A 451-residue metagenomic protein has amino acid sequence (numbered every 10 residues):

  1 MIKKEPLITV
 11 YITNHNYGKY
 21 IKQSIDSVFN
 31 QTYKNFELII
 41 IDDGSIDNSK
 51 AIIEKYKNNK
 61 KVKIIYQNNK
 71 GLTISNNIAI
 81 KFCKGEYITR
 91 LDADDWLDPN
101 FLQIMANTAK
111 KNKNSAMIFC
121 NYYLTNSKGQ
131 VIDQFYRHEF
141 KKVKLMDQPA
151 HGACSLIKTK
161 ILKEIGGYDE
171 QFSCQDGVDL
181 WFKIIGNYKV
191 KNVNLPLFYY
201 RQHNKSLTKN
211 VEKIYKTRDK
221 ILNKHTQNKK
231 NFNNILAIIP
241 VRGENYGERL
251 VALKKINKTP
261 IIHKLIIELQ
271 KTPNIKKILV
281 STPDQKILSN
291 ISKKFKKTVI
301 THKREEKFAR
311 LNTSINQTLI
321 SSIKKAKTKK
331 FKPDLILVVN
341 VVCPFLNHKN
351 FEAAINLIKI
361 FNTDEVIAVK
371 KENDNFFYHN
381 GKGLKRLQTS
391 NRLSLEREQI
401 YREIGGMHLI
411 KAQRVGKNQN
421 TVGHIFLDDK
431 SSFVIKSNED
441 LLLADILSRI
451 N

Functional and structural regions predicted by a protein language model:
M1-S27, N228-N245: N-proximal low-complexity "stem/linker" segments adjacent to membrane-targeting elements
N16-N30, E248-K271: Short, well-formed alpha-helical segments that are part of the catalytic scaffolds of diverse glycosyltransferases
D42-A51, K70, D92, P283-L288: A conserved acidic beta->alpha catalytic loop
Q67-C83, T313-T318: Glycine-rich, basic loop-to-helix element that forms the pyrophosphate-binding segment of sugar-nucleotide handling
I88, I336: Short aromatic/hydrophobic "clamp" motif used to bind/position activated sugar donors
N100-I132, L357-D364: Conserved donor NDP-sugar-binding/catalytic core segment of glycosyltransferases
K141-D219: Conserved nucleotide-sugar donor-binding catalytic segment
L311, Q317-S321, L335, C343-S431: Conserved core of the sugar-phosphate nucleotidyltransferase
